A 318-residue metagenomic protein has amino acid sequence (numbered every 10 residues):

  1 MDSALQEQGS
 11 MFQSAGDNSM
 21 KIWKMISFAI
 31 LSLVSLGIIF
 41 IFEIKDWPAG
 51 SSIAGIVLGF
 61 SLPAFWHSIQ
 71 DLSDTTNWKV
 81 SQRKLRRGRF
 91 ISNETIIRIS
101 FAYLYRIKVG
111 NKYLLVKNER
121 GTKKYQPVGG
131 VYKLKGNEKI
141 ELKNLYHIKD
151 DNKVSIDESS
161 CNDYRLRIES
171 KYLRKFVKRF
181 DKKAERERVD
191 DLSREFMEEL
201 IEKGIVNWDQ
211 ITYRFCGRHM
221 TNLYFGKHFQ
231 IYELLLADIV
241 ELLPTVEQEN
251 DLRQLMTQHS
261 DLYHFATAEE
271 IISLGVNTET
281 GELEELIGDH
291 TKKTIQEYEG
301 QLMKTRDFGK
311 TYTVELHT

Functional and structural regions predicted by a protein language model:
D2-T318: N-terminal leader/linker segments that precede catalytic domains of diphosphate-processing enzymes
